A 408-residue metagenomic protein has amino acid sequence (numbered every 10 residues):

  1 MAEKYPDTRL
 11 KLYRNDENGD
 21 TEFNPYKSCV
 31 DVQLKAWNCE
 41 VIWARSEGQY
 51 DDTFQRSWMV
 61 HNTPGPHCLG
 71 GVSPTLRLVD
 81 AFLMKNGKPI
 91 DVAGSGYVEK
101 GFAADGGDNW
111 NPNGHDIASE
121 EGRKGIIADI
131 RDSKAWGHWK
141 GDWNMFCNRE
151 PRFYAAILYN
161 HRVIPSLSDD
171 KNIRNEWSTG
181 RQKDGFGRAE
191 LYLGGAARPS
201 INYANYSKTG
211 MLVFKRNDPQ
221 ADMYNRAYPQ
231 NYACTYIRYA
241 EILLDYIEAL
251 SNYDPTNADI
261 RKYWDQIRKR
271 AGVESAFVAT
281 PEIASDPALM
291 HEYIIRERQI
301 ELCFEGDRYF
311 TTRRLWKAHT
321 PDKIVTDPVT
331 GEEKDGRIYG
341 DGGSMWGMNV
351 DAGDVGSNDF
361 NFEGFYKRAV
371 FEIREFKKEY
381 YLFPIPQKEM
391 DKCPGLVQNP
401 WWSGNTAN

Functional and structural regions predicted by a protein language model:
M1-Y5, I267: Alpha-helical solenoid scaffolds that mediate protein-protein interactions, centered on TPR/SEL1-like repeats but also
R9-K88, A93-S95, Y154, S178 (+7 more regions): Long, intrinsically disordered, low-complexity segments
I90-Y224: Long, low-complexity, polar/charged, intrinsically disordered or flexibly structured peripheral segments
E150, L243-L244: Residue-level signal for cytosolic alpha-helical hairpin/rod architecture
Y239, Y246-E248: Structural register within alpha-helical repeat arrays
N252-P255: Short coil/turn linking the two alpha-helices of tandem helical-hairpin repeats
